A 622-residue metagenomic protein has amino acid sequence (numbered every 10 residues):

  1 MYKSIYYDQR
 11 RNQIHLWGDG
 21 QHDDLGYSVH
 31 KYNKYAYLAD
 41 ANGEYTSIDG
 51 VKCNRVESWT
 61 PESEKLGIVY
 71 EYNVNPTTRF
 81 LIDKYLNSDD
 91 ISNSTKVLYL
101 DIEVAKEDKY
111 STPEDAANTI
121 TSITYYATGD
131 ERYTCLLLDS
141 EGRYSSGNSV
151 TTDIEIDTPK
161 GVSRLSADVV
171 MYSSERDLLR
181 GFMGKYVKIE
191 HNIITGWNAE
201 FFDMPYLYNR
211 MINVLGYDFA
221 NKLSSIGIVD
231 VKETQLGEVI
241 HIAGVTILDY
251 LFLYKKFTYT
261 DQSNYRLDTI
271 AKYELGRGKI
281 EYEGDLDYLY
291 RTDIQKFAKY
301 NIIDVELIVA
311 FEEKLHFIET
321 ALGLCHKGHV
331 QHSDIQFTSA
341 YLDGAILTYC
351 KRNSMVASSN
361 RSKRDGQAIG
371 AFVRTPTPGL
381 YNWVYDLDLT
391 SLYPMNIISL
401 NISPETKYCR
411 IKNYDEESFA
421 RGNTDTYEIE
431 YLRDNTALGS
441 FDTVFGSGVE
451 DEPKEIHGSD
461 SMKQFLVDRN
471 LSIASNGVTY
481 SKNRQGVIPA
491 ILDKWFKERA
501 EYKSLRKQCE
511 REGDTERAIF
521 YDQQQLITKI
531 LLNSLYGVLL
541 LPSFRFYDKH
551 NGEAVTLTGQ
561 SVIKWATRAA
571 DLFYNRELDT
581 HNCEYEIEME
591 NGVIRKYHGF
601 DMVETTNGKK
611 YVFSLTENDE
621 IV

Functional and structural regions predicted by a protein language model:
M1-E190, Y300-I303, L307-H326, I335-G370 (+5 more regions): DnaQ-like (DEDDh/DEDDy) 3′-5′ exonuclease domain used for proofreading and 3′-end trimming on nucleic acids
L100-V104, A199, Y250, L387-L389: Residues immediately flanking
E107-D108, F201-Y206, P394: Short catalytic/ligand-binding loop motif for oxyanion handling, primarily in non-cytosolic enzymes, centered on
R132-L137, G142-T151, E155, G161-V169 (+3 more regions): Active-site-proximal helix-loop-helix substrate-binding element of RNase H-like nuclease domains
F182-L207: Proline-aspartate-enriched helix->loop->beta-strand connector
H191-A199, L324, D579, V622: Short glycine-rich phosphate-binding loop at a beta-alpha junction
D287-D425, R506, D514-A569, Y574-S614: Common nucleic-acid-contacting/processivity interface regions adjacent to the catalytic cores of nucleic-acid enzymes
L492-C509, T528: Non-transmembrane amphipathic alpha-helical segments
